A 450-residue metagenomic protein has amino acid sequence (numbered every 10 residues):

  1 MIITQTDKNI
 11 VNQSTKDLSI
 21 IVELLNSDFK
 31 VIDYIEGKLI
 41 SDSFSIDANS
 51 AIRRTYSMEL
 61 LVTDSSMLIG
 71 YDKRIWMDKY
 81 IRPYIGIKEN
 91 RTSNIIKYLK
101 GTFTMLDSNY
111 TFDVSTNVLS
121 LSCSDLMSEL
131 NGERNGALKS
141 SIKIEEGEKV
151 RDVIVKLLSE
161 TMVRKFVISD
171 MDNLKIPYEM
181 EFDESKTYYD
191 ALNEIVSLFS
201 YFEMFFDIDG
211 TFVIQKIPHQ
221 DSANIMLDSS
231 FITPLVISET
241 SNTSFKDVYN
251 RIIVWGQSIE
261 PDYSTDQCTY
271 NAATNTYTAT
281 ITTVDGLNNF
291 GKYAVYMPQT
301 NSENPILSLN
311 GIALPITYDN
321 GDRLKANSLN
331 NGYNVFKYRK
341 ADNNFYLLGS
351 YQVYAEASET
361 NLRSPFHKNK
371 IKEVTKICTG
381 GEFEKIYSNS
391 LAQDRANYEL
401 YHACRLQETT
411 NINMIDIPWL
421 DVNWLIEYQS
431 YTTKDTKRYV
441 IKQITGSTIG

Functional and structural regions predicted by a protein language model:
M1-S41, L348-S350: Polar/acidic, low-complexity leader/linker segments enriched in S/T/G and N/D
I2, D7-K8, D64-K165, L348-Y351: Surface-exposed cap/loop segments at beta↔alpha junctions
I2-K8, T92-K100, D107-L130, S169-Y249 (+2 more regions): Short beta-strand-centered interaction patches in the first periplasmic/extracellular domains of large envelope
D33, S93-T104, L329-N331, S430-V440: Short coil-to-beta-strand transition motifs
S43-R74, Y201-F202, L235-P261, S350-G450: An acidic/polar, Gly/Ser/Thr-rich interaction patch typically located in mid-to-C-terminal regions of proteins
D72-R91, N288-A294, I415-Q429: Short coil-to-beta transition motif at edge beta-strands of beta-rich domains
D262-I312, N344-Y346: Exposed extracellular interaction/assembly regions and N-terminal maturation sites
T300-G349: Acidic, glycine/polar-enriched metal-coordinating patches/loops that mediate binding to polyanionic ligands
